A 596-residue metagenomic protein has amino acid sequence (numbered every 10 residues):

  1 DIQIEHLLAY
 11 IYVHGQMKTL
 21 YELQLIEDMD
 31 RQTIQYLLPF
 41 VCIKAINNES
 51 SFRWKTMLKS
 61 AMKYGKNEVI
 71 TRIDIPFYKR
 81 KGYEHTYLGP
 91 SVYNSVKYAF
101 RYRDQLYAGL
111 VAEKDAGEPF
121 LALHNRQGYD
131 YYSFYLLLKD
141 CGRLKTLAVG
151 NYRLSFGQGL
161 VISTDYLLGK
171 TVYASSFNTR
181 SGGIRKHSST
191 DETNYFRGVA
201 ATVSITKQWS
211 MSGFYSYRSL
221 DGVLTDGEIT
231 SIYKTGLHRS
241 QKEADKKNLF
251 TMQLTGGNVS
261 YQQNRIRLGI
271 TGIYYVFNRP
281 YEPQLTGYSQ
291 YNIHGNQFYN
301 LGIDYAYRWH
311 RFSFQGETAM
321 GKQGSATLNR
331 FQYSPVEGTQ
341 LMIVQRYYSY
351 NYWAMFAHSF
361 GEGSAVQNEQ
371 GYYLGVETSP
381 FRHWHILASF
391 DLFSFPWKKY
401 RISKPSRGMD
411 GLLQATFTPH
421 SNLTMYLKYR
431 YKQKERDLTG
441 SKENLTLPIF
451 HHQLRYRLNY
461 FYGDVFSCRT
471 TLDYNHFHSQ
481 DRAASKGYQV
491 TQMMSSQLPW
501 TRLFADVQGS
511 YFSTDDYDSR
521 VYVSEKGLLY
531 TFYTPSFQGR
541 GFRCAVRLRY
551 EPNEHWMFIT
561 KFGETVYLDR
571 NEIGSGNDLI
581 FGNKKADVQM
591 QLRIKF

Functional and structural regions predicted by a protein language model:
D1-Y21, Q35-I43, K114, E118-F120: Amphipathic, charged-and-aliphatic alpha-helical interface segments that function as noncatalytic docking
D28-Q35, K44-E68, G82-H85, Q158 (+3 more regions): Outer-membrane beta-barrel biogenesis signature
W54-E84, F100-L110, L147, I266-L268 (+1 more regions): Transmembrane beta-strand segments of Gram-negative outer membrane beta-barrel proteins
P76-V96, F100-A108, A112-G117, H124-Y132 (+3 more regions): Outer-membrane beta-barrel translocator/receptor signature
Y87-S91, N194-F196, N248-P283, Q290-F596: Exposed, low-structure sequence patches enriched in small/polar residues
E113-Y131, R185-E192, D245-N248, N475-R482: Outer-membrane beta-barrel proteins
Q127-I184, S188-D221, G338-A354, T501-Y517: Outer membrane beta-barrel
T193-R239, N248-S260: Aromatic- and glycine-enriched pocket-lining scaffold segments that form the walls of small-molecule binding clefts
